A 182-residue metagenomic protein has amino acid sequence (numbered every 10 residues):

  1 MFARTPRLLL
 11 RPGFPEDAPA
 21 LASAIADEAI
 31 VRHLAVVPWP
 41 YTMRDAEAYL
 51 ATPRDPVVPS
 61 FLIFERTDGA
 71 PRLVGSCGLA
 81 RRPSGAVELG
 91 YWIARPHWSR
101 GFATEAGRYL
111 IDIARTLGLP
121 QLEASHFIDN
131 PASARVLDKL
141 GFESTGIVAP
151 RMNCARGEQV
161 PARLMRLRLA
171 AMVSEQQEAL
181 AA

Functional and structural regions predicted by a protein language model:
M1, V37, P59-F61: Flexible, nucleotide-binding loop/lid elements of kinase catalytic cores
M1-E28, F64-A182: Acyl-donor (CoA/ACP) binding surface of acyl/acetyltransferases
A29-A51: Conserved GNAT-fold acetyl-CoA-binding loop/helix
A35, V58, T116-L119: Residue-level recognition of short, structured coil/turn motifs that connect secondary structure elements
D45-E47, P53, V136, Q159: A generic membrane alpha-helix/interface feature
L50-L62: A short helix-loop-beta-strand connector motif used in the catalytic cores of GNAT acetyltransferases and, in some
